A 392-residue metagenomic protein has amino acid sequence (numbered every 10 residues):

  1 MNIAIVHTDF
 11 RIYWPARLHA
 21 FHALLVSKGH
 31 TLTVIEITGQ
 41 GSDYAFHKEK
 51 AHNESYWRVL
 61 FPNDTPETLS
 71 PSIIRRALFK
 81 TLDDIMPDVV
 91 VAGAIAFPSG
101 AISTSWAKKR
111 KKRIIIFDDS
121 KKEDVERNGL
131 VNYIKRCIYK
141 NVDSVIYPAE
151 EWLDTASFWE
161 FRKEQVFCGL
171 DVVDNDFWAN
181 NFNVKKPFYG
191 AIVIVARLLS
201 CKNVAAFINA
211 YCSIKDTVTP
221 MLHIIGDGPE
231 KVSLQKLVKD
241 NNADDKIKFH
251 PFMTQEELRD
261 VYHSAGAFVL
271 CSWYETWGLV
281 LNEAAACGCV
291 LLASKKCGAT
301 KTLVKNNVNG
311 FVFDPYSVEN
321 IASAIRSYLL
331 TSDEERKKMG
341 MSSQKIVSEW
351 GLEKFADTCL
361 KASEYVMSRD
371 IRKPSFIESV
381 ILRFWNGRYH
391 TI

Functional and structural regions predicted by a protein language model:
A4, V184-K202, I208-C212, H223: Conserved donor-binding/catalytic core segment of Leloir-type glycosyltransferases
F10, P98, K112-G129, N141-S144: A short, histidine- and acid-enriched strand-loop-helix "catalytic/donor-clamping" loop that lines the nucleotide-sugar
K140-N180, P187: Donor nucleotide-sugar binding/catalytic pocket of nucleotide-sugar-dependent glycosyltransferases
Q235-M253: Nucleotide-activated donor-binding/catalytic signature segment of Leloir-type glycosyltransferases, i.e., the conserved
F252-M253, D260-A265: Short alpha-helical donor nucleotide-sugar binding micro-motif in glycosyltransferases
W273: Aromatic "clamp/platform" in nucleotide-sugar-dependent glycosyltransferases that forms part of the donor/acceptor
V290-S294: Short hydrophobic beta-strand element within catalytic cores of glycosyltransferases and related nucleotide-activated
N306-N307, F311-V318, S327-D333: Conserved acidic donor-binding segment of nucleotide-sugar-dependent glycosyltransferases
